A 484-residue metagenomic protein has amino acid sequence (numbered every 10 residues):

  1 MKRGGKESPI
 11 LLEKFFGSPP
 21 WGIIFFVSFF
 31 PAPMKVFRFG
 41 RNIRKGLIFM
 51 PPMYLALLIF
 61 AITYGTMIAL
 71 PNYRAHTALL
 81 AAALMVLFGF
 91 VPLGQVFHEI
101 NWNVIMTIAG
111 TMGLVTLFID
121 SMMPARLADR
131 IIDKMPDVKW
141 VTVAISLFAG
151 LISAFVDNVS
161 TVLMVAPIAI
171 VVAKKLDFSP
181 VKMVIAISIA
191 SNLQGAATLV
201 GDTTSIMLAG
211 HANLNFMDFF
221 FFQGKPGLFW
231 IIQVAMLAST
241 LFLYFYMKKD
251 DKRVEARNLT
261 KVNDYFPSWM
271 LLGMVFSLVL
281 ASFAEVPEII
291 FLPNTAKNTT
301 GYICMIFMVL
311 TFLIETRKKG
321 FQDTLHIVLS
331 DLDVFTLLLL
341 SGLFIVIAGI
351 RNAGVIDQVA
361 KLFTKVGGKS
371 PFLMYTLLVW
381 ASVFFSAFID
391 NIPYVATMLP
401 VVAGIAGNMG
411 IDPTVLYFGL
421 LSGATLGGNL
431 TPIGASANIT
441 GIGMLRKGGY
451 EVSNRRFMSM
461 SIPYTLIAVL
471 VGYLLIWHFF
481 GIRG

Functional and structural regions predicted by a protein language model:
I24, S28, N42-F118, G224-K361 (+1 more regions): Hydrophobic transmembrane alpha-helices of multi-pass small-molecule transporters
G94-V181, L339-M409, P413: Membrane-embedded alpha-helical segments and adjacent helix-loop junctions characteristic of multi-pass solute
K139-A144, K174-A186, F216-P226, M409-F418 (+1 more regions): Membrane-interface alpha-helices at helix entry/exit sites of multi-pass transporters
L147-G150, I168, I185-G195, Q223-F229 (+5 more regions): Transmembrane helix-bundle signature of multi-pass membrane transporters/permeases
S153-L163, P180-D218, M236-T240, V383-L399 (+2 more regions): Alpha-helical transmembrane segments and, especially, the helix-loop junctions at the ends of these helices
A169-K175, G210-N213, V402-N408, T440-V452: Helix-loop-helix connectors at the membrane interface of multi-pass transporters/channels
